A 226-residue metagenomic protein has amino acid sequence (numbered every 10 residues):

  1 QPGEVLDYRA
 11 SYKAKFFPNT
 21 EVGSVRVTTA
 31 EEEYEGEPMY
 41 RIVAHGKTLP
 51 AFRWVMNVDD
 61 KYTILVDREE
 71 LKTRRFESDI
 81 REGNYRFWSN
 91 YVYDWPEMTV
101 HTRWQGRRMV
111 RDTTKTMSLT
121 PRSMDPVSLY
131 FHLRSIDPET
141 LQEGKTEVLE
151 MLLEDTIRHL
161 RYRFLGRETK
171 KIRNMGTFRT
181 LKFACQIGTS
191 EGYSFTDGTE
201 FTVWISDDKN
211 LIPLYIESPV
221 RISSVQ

Functional and structural regions predicted by a protein language model:
Q1-W95, P138-Q226: Acidic, serine/threonine-rich low-complexity disordered tracts
W95-E154: Active-site/ligand-binding surface loops and adjacent short beta/alpha elements that line catalytic pockets across
